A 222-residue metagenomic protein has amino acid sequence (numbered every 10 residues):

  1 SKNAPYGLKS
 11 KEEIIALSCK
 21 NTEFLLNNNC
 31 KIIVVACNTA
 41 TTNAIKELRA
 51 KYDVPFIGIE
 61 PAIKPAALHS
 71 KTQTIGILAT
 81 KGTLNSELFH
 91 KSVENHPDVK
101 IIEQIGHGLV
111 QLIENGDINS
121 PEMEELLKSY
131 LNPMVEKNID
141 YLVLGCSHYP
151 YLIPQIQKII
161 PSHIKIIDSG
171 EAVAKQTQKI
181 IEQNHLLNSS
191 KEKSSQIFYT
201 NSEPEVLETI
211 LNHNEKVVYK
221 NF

Functional and structural regions predicted by a protein language model:
S1-F222: Non-catalytic structural scaffold of enzyme domains
